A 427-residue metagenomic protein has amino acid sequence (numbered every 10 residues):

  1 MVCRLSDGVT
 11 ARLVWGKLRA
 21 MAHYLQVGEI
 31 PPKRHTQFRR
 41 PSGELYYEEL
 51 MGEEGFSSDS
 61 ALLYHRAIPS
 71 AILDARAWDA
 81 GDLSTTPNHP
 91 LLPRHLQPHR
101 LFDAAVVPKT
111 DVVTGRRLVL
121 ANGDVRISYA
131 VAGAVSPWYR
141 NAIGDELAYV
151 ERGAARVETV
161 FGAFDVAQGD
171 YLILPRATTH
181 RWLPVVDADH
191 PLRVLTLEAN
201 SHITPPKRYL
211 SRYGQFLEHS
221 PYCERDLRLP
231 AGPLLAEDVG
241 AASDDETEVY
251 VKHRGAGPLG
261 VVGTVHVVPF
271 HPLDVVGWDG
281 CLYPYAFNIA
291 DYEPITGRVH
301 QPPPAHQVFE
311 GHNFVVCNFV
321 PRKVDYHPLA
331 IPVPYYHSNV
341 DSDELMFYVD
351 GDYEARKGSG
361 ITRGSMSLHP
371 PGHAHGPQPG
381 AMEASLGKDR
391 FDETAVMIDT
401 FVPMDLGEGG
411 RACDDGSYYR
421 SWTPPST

Functional and structural regions predicted by a protein language model:
T10-A11: Ala/Thr-enriched low-complexity intrinsically disordered regions
W15-T427: Jelly-roll (double-stranded beta-helix
